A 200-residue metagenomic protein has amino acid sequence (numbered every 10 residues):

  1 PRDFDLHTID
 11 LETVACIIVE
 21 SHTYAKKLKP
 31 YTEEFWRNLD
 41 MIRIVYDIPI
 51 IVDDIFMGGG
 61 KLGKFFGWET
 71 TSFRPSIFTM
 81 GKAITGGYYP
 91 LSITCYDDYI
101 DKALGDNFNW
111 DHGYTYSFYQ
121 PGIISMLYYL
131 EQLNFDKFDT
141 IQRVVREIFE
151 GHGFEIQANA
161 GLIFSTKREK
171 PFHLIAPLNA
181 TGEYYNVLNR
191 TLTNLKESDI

Functional and structural regions predicted by a protein language model:
P1-I200: Conserved N-terminal phosphate-binding loop of PLP-dependent enzymes in the Aspartate aminotransferase
